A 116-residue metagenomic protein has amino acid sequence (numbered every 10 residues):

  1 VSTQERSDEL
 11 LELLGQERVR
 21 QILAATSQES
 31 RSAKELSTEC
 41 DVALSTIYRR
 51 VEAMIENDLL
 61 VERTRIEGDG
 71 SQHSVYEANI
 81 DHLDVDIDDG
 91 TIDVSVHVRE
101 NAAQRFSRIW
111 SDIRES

Functional and structural regions predicted by a protein language model:
Q4-R18, S32, T64-I87: Short, cationic-aromatic polyanion-contact patches
L14, L23-S30: Short helix-to-turn junction characteristic of helix-turn-helix DNA-binding domains, especially the helix
I22, E35-D41, M54: A short acidic, leucine-rich amphipathic alpha-helix
E29, A43-Y48: Short coil turns linking two alpha-helices in DNA-binding domains
V51: DNA major-groove recognition helix of helix-turn-helix
D58-L59, T64: Glycine-centered, phosphate/nucleic-acid-interacting loop/turn motifs that mediate DNA/RNA or nucleotide
D81-S116: Amphipathic alpha-helical dimerization/coiled-coil segments that flank or bridge DNA-binding/regulatory modules
